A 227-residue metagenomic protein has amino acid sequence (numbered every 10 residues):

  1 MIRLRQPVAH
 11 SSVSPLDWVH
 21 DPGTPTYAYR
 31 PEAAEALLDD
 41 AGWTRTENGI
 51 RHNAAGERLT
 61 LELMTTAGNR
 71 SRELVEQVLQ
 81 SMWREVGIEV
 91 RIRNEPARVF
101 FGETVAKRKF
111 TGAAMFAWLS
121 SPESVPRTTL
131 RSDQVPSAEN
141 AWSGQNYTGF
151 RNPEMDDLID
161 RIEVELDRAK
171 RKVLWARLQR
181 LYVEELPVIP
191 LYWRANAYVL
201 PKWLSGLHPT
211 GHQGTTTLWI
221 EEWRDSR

Functional and structural regions predicted by a protein language model:
M1-E35, S71-S81, E103-R227: Detector for C-terminal structural segments
A28-E62: Immediate post-signal peptide segment of exported/extracytoplasmic ligand-binding proteins
T46-N48, M64-T66, R93-E95, F116 (+1 more regions): Conserved beta-strand termini and adjacent loop/short-helix elements that scaffold enzyme active sites in alpha/beta
N53, A97-R98, A197: Positions that flank functional sites
R58-G68, V90-R93, G112: Short, well-ordered beta-strand elements
L79-V90: Short alpha-helix C-terminal cap/hinge motif
I92-E103: Short helix-initiation/N-cap motifs at beta->coil->alpha
